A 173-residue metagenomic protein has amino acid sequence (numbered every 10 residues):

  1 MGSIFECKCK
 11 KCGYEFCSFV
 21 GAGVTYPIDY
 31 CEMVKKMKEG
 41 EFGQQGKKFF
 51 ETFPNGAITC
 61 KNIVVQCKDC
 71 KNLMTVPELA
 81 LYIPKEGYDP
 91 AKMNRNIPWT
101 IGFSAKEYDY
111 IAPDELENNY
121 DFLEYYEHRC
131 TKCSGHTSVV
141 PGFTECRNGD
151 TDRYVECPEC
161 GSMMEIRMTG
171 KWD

Functional and structural regions predicted by a protein language model:
M1-D121: Long, charged N-terminal interaction/targeting segments
I4-E6, C60-V64, Y125-C130, H136 (+1 more regions): Residues immediately within or flanking Cys/His clusters that coordinate Zn2+ in small zinc-binding modules
C7-C12, C67-C70, C130-S134, C146 (+1 more regions): Short cysteine-rich clusters marking metal-coordination/redox-active sites
C9, C67, E78, P141 (+2 more regions): Surface-exposed beta-strand edges and flanking loops
C17, T75, G135-G142, E165: Short functional micro-motifs and their immediate structural scaffolds
V24-T25, F53-N62, P141-E156, K171-D173: Short linker/helix segments within small regulatory modules
A105-C146: Short, solvent-exposed interaction modules
K132-S134, D152-D173: Glycine-rich, aromatic-bearing surface loops/beta-hairpins
